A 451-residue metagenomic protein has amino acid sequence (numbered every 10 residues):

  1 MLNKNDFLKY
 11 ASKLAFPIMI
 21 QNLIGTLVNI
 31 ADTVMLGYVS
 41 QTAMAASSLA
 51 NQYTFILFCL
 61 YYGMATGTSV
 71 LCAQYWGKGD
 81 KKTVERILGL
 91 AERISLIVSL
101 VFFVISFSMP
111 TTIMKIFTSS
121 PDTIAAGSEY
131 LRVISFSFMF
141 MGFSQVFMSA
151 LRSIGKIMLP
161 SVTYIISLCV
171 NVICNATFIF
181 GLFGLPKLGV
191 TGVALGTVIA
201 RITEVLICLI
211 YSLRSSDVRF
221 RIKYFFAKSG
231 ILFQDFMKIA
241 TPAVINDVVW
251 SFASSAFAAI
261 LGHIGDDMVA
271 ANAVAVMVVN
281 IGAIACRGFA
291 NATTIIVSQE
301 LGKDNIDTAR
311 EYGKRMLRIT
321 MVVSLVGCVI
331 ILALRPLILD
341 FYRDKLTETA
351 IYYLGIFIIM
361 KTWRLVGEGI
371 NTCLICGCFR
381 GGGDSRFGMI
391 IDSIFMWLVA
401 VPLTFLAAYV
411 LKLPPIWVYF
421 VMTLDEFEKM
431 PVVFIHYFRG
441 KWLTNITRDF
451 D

Functional and structural regions predicted by a protein language model:
M1-A15, C72-S137, L185-T241, V297-R364 (+1 more regions): Short alpha-helical transmembrane segments in multi-pass integral membrane proteins
K13-D32, V133, S144, S167 (+5 more regions): Transmembrane helical elements of multi-pass membrane transporters/channels
I18, N22, T33-V34, V70 (+16 more regions): Transmembrane alpha-helix boundary and packing residues in multipass membrane permease domains and related
M19, L23, L27, A31 (+18 more regions): Generic alpha-helical transmembrane segments of integral inner-membrane proteins, especially permease/transport modules
L23, L27-A45, M114-P121, T177-L188 (+4 more regions): Helix-terminus/linker motif at the lipid-water interface of multi-pass membrane proteins
Q41-Q52, G127, L131, D266-I281 (+2 more regions): Small-residue hotspots at the loop-to-helix junctions and early N-terminal turns of transmembrane alpha-helices
M44-F107, M141-P160, A258, A271-R335 (+1 more regions): Small-residue-rich hydrophobic transmembrane alpha-helices
A65, I134-S153, P160-L168, V193-C208 (+5 more regions): Short runs within selected transmembrane alpha-helices of multi-pass transporters and secretion channels
